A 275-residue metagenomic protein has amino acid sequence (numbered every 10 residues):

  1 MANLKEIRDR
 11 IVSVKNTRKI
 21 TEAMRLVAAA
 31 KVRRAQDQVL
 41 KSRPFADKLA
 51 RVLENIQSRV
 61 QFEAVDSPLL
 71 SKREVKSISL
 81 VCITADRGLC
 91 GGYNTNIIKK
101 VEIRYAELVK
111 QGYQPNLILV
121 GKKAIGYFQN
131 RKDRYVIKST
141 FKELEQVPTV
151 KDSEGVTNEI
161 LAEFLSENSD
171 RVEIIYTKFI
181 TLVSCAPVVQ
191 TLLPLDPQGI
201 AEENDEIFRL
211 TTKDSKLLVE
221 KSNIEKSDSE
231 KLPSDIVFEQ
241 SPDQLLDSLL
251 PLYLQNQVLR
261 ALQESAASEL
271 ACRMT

Functional and structural regions predicted by a protein language model:
M1-T275: C-terminal beta-strand-loop-alpha-helix "lid" module of Rossmann-like NAD(P)-dependent dehydrogenases
